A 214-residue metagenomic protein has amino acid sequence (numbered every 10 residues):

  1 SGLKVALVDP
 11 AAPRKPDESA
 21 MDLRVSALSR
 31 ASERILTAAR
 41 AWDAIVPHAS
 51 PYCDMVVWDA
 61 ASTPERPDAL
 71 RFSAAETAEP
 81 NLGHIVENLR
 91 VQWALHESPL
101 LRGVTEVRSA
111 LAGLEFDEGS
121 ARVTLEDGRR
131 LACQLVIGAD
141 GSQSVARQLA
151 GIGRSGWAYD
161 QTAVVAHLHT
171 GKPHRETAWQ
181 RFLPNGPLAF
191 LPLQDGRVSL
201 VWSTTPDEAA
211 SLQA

Functional and structural regions predicted by a protein language model:
S1-R24: Glycine-rich FAD pyrophosphate-binding loop
K4, W42, T105, G153: Residue-level detector of anion-binding/catalytic polar loops
D9, D59, L168: Short beta-strand/turn micro-motifs composed of small residues that flank or help shape donor/cofactor-binding pockets
A12, E76, T204-P206: Short, histidine-centered active-site or binding-site loop motifs used for metal coordination, general acid-base
K15-E18, A78-N81, E208-S211: A short acidic, helix-capping loop that chelates divalent metal ions and anchors anionic groups
S19-S62: N-terminal FAD cofactor-binding segment of flavoenzymes
L36, V136-A214: Conserved FAD-binding catalytic core of PHBH/FMO-like flavoproteins
H48-L149, G156-T162: Conserved N-terminal helical subregion
